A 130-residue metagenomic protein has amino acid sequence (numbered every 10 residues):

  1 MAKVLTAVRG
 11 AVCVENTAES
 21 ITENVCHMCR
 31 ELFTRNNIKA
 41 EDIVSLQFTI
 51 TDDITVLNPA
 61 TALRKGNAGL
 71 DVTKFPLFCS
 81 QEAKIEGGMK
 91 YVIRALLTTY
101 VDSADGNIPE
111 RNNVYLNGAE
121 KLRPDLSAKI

Functional and structural regions predicted by a protein language model:
M1-I130: Terminal domain-initiation and capping elements
